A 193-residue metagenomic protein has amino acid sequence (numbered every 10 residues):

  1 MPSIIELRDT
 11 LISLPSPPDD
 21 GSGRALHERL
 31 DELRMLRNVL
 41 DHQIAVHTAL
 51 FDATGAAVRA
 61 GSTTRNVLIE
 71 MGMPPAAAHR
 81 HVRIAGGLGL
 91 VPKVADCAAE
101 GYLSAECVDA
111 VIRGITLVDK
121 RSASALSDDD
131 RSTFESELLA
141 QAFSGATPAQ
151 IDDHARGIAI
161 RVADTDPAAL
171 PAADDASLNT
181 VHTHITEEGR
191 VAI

Functional and structural regions predicted by a protein language model:
M1-I193: Conserved C-terminal region and hinge/linker of Rieske [2Fe-2S] proteins, especially in Rieske oxygenase systems
